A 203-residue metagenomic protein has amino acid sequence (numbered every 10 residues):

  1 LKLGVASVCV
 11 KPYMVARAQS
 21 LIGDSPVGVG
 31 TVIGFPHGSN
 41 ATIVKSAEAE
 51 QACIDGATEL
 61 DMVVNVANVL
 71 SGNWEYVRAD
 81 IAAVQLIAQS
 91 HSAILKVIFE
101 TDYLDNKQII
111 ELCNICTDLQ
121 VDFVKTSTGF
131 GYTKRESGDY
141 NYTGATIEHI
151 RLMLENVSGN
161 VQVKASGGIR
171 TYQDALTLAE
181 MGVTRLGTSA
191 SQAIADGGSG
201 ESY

Functional and structural regions predicted by a protein language model:
L1-L3, Y13-V163, T171-Y203: Alpha/beta enzyme core
